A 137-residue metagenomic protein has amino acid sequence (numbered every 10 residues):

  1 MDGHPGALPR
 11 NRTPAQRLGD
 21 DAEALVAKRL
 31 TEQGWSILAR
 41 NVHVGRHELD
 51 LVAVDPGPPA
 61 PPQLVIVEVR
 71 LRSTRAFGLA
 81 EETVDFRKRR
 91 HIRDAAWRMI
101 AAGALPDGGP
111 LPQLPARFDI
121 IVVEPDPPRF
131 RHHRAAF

Functional and structural regions predicted by a protein language model:
M1-R40: Acidic-basic catalytic patches of nuclease active cores, encompassing PD-(D/E)XK and other metal-cofactor nuclease
D2, G6, L71-D126: Catalytic cores of nucleic-acid endonucleases
L30, L49-A80, I92: Conserved catalytic cores of phosphodiester-cleaving nucleases, focusing on short active-site segments
N41-G45, P110-P112: A short beta-turn/loop motif at secondary-structure boundaries
V44-E48, P127: Short acidic/glycine-enriched loop/turn segments that link adjacent beta-strands
H47, Q63-V65, A116-D119, R131: Protein kinase-like catalytic core scaffold
V122-F137: Short, low-complexity, polybasic intrinsically disordered segments
